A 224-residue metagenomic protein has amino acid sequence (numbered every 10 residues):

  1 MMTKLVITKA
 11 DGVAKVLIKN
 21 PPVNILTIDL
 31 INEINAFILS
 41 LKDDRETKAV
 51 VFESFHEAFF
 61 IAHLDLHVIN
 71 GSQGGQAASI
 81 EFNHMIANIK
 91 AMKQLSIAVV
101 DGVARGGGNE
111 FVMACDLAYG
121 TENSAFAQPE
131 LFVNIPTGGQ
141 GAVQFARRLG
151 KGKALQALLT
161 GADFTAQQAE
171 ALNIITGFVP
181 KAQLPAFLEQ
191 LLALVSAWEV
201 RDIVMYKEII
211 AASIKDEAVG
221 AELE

Functional and structural regions predicted by a protein language model:
M1-E53: Conserved CoA-thioester-binding segment of acyl-CoA-metabolizing enzymes
V16, F52, D65, F111-M113 (+1 more regions): Hydrophobic/aromatic residues within transmembrane alpha-helices of multi-pass small-molecule transporters
F37-S40, E81-K93: Catalytic-core regions built around general acid/base machinery
E46, S54-N88, A104, N134: Glycine- (often His-adjacent) and acidic-residue-rich active-site loop that binds/positions the CoA thioester
M85, R105-L158, F187-L191: CoA-thioester-processing core
Q94-G102: A short, small-residue-rich loop immediately preceding and capping a beta-strand
G102, L117, Q156, T160-A162 (+2 more regions): Well-ordered beta-strand positions
Y119-S124, I175-A221: C-terminal long alpha-helix characteristic of the crotonase
